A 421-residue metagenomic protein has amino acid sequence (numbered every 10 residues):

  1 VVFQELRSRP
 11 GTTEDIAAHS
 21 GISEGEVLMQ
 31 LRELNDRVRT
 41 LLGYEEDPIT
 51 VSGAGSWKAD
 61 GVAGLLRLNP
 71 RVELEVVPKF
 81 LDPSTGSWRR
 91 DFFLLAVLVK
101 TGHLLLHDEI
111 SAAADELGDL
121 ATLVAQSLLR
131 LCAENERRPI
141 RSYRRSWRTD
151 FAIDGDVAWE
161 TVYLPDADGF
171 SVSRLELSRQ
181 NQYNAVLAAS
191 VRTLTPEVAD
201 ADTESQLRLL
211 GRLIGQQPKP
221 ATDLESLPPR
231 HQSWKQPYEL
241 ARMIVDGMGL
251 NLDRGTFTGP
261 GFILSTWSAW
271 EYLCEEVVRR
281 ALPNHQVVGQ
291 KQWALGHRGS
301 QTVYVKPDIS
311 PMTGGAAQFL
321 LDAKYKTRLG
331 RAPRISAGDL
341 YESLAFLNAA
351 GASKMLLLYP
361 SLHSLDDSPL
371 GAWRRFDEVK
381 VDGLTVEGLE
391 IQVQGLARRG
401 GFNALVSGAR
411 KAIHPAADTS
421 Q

Functional and structural regions predicted by a protein language model:
V1-R39, L250, R254-Q421: Catalytic core segments in nucleotide and nucleic-acid processing enzymes
V2-R254, T258-P260: Residue(s) in the substrate-gating loop at a strand-loop-helix junction that position the organic substrate next
